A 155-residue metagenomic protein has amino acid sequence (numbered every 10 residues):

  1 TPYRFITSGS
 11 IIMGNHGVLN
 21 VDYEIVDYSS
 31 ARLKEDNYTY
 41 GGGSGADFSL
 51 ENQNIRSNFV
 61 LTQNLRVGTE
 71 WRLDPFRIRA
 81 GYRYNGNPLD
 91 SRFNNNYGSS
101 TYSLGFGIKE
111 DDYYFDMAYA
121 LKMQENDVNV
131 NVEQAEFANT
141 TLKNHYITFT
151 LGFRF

Functional and structural regions predicted by a protein language model:
T1-F155: Outer-membrane beta-barrel porins/channels
